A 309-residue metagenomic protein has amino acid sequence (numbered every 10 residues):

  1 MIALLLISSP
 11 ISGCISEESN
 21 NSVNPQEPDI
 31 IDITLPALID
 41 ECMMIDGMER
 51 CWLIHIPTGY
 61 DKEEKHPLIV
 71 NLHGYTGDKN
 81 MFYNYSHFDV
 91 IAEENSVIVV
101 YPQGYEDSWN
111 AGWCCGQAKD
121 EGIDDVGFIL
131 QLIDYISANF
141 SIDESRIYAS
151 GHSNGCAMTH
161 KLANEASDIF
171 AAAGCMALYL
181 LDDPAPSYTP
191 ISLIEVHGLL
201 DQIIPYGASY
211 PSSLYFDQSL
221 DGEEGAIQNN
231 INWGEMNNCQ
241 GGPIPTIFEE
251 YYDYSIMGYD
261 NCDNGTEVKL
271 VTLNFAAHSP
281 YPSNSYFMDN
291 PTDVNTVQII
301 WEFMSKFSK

Functional and structural regions predicted by a protein language model:
L5-G13: Hydrophobic core
C14, N20-L68, N80, E94 (+7 more regions): A domain-start/cap signature at the N-terminus of enzymes
I39, M43-L53, G59, E63-Y148 (+3 more regions): Serine-hydrolase catalytic machinery in alpha/beta-hydrolase-like enzymes
V70-L72, M176, L273: Alpha/beta-hydrolase
N84-Y85, Y206-L214, G222-E235, P245 (+2 more regions): Short alpha-helix in the alpha/beta-hydrolase fold that links the catalytic acid
E195-H197, D201: Short beta-strand/loop motif that positions the catalytic acidic residue of the alpha/beta-hydrolase fold
D201-I204, H278-P280: Acidic catalytic loop of the alpha/beta-hydrolase fold
M288-K309: Catalytic active-site module of serine/aspartate enzymes centered on a nucleophile-bearing elbow/loop
